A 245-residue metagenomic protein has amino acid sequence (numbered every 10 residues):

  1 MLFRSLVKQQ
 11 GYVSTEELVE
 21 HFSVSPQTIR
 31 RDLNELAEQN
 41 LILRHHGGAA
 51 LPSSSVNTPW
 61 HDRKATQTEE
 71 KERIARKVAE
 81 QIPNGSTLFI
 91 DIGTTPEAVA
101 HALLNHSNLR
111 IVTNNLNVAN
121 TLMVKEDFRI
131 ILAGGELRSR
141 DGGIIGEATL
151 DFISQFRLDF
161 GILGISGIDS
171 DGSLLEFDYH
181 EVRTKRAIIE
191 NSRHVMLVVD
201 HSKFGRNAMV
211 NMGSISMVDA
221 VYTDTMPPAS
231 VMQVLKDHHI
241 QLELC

Functional and structural regions predicted by a protein language model:
R4-I92, A100-N108, V112, L116 (+1 more regions): HTH-adjacent hinge/linker in prokaryotic transcriptional regulators
S5, Q9-E16, S23, E38 (+1 more regions): Conserved phosphate- and dinucleotide-binding cores of soluble alpha/beta proteins, encompassing both enzyme active
T95: Hydrophobic/small residue at the entry helix of a nucleotide-binding pocket
